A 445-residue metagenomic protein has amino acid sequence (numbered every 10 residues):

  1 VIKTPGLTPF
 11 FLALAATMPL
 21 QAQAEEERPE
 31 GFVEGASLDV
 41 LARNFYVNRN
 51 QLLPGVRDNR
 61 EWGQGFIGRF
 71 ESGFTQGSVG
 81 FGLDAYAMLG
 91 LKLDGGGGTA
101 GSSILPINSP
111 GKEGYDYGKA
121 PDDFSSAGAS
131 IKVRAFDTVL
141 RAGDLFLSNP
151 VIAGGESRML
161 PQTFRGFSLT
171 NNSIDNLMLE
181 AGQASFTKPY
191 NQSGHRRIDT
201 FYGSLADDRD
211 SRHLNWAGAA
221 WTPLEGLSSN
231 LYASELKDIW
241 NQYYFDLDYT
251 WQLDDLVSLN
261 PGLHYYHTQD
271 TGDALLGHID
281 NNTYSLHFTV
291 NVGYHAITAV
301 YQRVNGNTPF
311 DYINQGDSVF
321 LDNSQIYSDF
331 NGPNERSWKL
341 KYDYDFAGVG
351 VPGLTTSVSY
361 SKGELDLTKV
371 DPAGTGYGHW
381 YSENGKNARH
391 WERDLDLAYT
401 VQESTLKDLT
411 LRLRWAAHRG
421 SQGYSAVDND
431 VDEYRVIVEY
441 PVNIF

Functional and structural regions predicted by a protein language model:
A22-D144, D396-Q402, T410-F445: Beta-barrel outer-membrane channel/assembly domains of diderm bacteria
E34, D58-F66, D123-A127, P161-R165 (+6 more regions): Residues that define the transmembrane beta-barrel architecture of outer-membrane proteins
V40, F66-S72, A129-V133, F167-N171 (+7 more regions): Residues on the lipid-exposed face of transmembrane beta-strands in outer-membrane beta-barrel proteins
A42-Y46, L140-G154, L179-A181, A217 (+4 more regions): Transmembrane beta-strand segments that form the barrel wall of outer-membrane beta-barrel proteins
F70-P106, D116-R196, A219-P223, L227 (+1 more regions): Outer membrane beta-barrel
G77-G80, D137-R141, N176-E180, K188 (+7 more regions): Repeated loop/turn-to-beta-strand initiation elements of outer-membrane beta-barrel proteins
L91-L93, E180-S204, D210, L256-S337 (+1 more regions): Outer-membrane beta-barrel translocator/channel fold
Y294, Y301-A398: C-terminal structural cap/anchor segments
